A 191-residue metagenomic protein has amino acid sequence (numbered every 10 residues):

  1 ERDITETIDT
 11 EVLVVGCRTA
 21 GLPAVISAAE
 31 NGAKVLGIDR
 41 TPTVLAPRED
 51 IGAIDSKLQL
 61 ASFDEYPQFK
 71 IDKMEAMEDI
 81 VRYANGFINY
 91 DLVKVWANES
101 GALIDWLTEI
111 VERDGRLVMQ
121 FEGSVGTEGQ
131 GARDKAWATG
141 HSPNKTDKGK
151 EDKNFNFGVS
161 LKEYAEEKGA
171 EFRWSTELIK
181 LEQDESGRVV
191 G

Functional and structural regions predicted by a protein language model:
E1-V12: Extreme N-terminal leader/targeting segments of oxidoreductases
I8-T10, N31-K34, K168, G187-V190: Short coil/turn connectors at secondary-structure junctions
T10-G37: N-terminal Rossmann-like FAD-binding beta1-loop-alpha1 element of flavoenzymes
R18, T41-V44, L178-L181: Acidic, glycine-rich active-site loops and adjacent beta-strand->loop/helix elements that engage anionic groups
L36-D39, A46, V95-W96: Structural recognition of the beta-strand scaffold that forms the well-ordered cores of secreted hydrolase catalytic
R40-F69: Conserved N-terminal glycine-rich FAD pyrophosphate-binding loop of Rossmann-like flavoproteins
D64-Y66, A76-W106, I110: Dinucleotide-binding Rossmann-like beta1-alpha1 core, especially the glycine-rich loop that anchors the ADP
N98-G191: Conserved redox-cofactor binding core of oxidoreductases
